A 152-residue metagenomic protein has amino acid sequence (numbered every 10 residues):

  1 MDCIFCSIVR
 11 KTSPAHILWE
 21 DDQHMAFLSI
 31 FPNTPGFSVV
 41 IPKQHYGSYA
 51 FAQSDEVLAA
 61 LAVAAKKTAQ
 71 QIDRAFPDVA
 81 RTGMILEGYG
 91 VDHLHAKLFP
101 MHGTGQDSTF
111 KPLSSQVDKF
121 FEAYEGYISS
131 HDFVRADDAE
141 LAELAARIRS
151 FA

Functional and structural regions predicted by a protein language model:
M1-A152: HIT superfamily nucleotide-processing domains
